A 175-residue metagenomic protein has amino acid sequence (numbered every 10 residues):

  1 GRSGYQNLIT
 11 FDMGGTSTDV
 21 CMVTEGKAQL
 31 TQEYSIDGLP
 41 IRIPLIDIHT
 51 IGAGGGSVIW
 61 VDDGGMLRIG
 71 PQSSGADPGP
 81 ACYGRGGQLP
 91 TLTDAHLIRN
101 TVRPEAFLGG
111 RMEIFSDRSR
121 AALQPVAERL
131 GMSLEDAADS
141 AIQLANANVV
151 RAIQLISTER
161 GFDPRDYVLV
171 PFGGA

Functional and structural regions predicted by a protein language model:
G1-A175: N-terminally biased helix-coil "hinge/interface" segments that flank
